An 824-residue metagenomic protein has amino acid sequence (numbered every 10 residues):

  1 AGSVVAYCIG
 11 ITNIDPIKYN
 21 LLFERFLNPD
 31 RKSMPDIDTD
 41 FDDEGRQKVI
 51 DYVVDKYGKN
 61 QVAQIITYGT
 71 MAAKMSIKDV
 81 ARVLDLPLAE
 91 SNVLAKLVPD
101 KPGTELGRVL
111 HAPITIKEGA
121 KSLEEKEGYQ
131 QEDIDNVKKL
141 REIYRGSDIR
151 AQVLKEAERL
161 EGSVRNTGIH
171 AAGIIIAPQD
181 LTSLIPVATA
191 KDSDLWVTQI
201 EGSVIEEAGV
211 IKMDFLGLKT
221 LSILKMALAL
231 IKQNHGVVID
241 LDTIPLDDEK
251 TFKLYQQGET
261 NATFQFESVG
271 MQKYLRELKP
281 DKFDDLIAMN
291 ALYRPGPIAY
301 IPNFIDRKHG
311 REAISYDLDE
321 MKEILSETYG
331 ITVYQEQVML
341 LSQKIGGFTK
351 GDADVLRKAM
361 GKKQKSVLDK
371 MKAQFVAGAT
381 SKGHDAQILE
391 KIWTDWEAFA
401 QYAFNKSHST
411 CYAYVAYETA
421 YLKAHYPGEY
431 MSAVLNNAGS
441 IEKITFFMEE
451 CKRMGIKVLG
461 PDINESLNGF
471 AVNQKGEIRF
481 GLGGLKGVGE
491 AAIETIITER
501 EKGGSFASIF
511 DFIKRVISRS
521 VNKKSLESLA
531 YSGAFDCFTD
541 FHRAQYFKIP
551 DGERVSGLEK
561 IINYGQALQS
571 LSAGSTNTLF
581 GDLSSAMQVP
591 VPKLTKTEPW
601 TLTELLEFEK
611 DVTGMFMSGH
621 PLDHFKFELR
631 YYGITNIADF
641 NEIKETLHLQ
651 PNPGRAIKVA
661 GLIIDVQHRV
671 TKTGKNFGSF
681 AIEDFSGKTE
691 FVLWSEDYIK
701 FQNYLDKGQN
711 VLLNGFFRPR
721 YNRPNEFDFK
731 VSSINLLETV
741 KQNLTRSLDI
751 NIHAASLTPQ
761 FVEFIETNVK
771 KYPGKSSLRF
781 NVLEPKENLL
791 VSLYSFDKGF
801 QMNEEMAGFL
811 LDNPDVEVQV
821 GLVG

Functional and structural regions predicted by a protein language model:
A1-G824: Noncatalytic, beta-rich nucleic-acid-contacting surfaces in large DNA/RNA-processing enzymes
